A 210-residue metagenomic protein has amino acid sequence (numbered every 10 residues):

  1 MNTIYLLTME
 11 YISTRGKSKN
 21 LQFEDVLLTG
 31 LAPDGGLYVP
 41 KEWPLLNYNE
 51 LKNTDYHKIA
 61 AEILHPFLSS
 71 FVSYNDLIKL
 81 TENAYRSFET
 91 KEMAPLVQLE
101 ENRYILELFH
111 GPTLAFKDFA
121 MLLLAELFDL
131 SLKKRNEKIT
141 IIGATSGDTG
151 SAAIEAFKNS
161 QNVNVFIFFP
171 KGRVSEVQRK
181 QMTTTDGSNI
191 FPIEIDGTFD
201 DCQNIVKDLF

Functional and structural regions predicted by a protein language model:
Y5-F210: PLP-dependent amino-acid enzyme catalytic core
